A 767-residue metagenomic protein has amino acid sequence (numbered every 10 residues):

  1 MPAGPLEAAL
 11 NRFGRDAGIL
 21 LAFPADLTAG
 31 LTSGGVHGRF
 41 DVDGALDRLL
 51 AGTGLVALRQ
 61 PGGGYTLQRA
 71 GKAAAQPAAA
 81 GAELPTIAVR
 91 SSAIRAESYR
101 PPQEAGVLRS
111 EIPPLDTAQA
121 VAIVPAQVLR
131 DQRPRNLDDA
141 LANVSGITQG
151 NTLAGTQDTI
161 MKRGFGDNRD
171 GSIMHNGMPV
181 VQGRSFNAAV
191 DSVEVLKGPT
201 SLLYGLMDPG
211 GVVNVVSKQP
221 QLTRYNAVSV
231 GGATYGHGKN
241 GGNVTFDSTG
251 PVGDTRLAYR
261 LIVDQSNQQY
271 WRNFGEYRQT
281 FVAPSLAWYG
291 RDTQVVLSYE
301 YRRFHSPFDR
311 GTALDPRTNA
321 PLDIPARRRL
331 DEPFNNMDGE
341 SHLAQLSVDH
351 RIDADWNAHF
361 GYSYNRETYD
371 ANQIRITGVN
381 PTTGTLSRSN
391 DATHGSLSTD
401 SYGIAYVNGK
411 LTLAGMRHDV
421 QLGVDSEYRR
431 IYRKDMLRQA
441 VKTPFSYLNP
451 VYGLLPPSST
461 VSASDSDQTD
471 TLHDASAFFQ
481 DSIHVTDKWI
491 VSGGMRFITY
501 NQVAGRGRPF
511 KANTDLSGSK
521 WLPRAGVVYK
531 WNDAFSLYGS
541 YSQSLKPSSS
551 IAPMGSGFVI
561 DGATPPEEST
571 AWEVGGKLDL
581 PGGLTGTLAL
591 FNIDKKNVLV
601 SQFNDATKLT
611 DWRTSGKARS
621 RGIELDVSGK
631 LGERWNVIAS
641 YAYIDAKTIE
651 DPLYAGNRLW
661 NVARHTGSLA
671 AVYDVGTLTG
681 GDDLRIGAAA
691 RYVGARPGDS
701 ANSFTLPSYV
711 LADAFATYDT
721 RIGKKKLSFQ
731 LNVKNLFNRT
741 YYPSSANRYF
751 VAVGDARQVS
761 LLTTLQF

Functional and structural regions predicted by a protein language model:
L20, L84-R224, V574: Acidic, small-polar-rich N-terminal luminal/periplasmic segments of exported/outer-membrane proteins
A189-D191, L202-P284, G290-Q294, L584: Outer-membrane beta-barrel translocator/receptor signature
S266-Y270, A283-R351, Y364-T399, V441-D470 (+2 more regions): Acidic/polar loop-and-plug regions of large Gram-negative outer-membrane beta-barrel proteins
A287-Y289, S398, R417-Q421, D425-R429 (+2 more regions): Structural signature of Gram-negative outer-membrane beta-barrels, strongest in the C-terminal barrel of TonB-dependent
H305-T318, Y428-Y432, V528-E573, T585-W612 (+4 more regions): Surface-exposed extracellular loop regions of Gram-negative outer-membrane beta-barrel proteins, predominantly
D349-S363, E367-R375, K530, L537-Y538 (+4 more regions): Membrane-embedded beta-barrel scaffold of Gram-negative outer-membrane proteins
G539, W660-F767: Conserved C-terminal beta-signal and adjacent last beta-strands/turns of outer-membrane beta-barrel proteins
N592-D594, R613-D699: Gram-negative outer-membrane beta-barrel transporters
